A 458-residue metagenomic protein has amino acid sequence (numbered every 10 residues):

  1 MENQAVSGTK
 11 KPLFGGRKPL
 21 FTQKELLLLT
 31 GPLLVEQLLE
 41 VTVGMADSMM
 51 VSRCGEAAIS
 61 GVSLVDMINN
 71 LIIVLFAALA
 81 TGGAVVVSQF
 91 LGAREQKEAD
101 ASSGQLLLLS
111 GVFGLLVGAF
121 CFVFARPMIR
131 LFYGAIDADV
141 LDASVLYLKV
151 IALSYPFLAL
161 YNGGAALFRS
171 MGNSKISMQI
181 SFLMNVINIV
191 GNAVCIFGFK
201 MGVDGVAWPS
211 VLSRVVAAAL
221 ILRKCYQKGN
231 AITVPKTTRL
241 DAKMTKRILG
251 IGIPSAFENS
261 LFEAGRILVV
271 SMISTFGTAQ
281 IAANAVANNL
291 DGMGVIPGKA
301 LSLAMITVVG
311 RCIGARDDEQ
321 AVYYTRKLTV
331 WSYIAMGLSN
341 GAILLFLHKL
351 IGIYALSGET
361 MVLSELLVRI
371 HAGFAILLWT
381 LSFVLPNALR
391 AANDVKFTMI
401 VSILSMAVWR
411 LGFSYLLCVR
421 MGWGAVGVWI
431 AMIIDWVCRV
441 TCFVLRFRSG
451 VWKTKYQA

Functional and structural regions predicted by a protein language model:
M1-T30, V87-S154, I196-I253, V309-A375 (+1 more regions): Short alpha-helical transmembrane segments in multi-pass integral membrane proteins
R17-M49, R53-C54, N70-G82, V86 (+5 more regions): N-terminal transmembrane alpha-helices
L28-D47, V150, M184, S213-A217 (+3 more regions): Transmembrane helical elements of multi-pass membrane transporters/channels
Q37-L38, V74, G114, G118 (+12 more regions): Residue-level hotspots within the lipid-embedded alpha helices of multi-pass solute transporters
L38-S60, I129-A138, V194-M201, S260-M293 (+3 more regions): Helix-terminus/linker motif at the lipid-water interface of multi-pass membrane proteins
E56-M67, S144, L148, A207 (+4 more regions): Small-residue hotspots at the loop-to-helix junctions and early N-terminal turns of transmembrane alpha-helices
I59-A119, L158-S177, V270, I281-L347 (+1 more regions): Small-residue-rich hydrophobic transmembrane alpha-helices
A80, V150-R169, S177-N188, V206-I221 (+5 more regions): Short runs within selected transmembrane alpha-helices of multi-pass transporters and secretion channels
